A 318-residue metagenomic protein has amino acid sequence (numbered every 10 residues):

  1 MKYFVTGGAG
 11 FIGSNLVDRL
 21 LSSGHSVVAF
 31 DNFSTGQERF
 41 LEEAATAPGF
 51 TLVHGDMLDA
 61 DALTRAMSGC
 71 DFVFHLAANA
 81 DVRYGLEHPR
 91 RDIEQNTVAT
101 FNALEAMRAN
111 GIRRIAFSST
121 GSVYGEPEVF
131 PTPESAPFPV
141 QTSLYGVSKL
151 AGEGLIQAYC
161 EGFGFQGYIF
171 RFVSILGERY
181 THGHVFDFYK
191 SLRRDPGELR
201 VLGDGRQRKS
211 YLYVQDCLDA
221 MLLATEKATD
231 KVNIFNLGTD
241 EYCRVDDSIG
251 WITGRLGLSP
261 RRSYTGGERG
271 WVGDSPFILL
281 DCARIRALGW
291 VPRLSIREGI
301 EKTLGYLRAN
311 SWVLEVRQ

Functional and structural regions predicted by a protein language model:
M1-I175, K302, A309-N310: N-terminal Rossmann-like NAD(P)+-binding domain of SDR-like oxidoreductases, especially those catalyzing
G36, L58, E87, Q95-V98 (+7 more regions): Residue-level signal for the nucleotide or nucleotide-sugar donor/cofactor binding architecture
D61-T64, D71, R83, R90 (+8 more regions): Residues in well-ordered alpha-helical elements
A103, Y159, H184-L192, A220-A224: A short, amphipathic alpha-helix embedded in the catalytic core of nucleotide-handling enzymes
E126-E128, E178-Y180, H184, R284: Short beta-loop-alpha junction of Rossmann-like oxidoreductase domains
A151, L155, Y159, F188 (+2 more regions): Hydrophobic alpha-helix immediately C-terminal to the catalytic Tyr-X-X-X-Lys motif of short-chain
R193-Q318: C-terminal substrate-binding subdomain of Rossmann-fold SDR/epimerase-dehydratase oxidoreductases
